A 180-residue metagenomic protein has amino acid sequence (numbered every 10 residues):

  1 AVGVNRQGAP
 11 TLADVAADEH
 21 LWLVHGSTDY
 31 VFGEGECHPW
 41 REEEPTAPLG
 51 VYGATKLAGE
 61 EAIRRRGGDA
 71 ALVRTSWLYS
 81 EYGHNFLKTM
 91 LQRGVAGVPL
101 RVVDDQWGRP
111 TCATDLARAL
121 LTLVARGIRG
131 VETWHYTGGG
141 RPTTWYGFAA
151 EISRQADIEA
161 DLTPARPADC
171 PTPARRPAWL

Functional and structural regions predicted by a protein language model:
A1, E34-H38, G83-H84: Conserved catalytic-core motifs of eukaryotic protein kinase domains, centered on the activation segment
A1-V24, E60: NAD(P)-cofactor binding segment of oxidoreductase domains
V4, G50, G108-T111, T143 (+1 more regions): Residue-level signal for the nucleotide or nucleotide-sugar donor/cofactor binding architecture
Q7, D29-L49: Active-site "gating" loop of Rossmann-like NAD(P)-dependent oxidoreductase/epimerase domains
D18, A47-V73: Active-site Tyr-X1-5-Lys
L23-D29, V73-T75: SDR active-site strand-loop-helix element
E61-G108, A113-D115, L121: NAD(P)-dependent short-chain dehydrogenase/reductase
A119, R126-A174: Mid/C-terminal beta-alpha module of Rossmann-like enzyme folds, strongest in SDR-family dehydrogenases/epimerases
